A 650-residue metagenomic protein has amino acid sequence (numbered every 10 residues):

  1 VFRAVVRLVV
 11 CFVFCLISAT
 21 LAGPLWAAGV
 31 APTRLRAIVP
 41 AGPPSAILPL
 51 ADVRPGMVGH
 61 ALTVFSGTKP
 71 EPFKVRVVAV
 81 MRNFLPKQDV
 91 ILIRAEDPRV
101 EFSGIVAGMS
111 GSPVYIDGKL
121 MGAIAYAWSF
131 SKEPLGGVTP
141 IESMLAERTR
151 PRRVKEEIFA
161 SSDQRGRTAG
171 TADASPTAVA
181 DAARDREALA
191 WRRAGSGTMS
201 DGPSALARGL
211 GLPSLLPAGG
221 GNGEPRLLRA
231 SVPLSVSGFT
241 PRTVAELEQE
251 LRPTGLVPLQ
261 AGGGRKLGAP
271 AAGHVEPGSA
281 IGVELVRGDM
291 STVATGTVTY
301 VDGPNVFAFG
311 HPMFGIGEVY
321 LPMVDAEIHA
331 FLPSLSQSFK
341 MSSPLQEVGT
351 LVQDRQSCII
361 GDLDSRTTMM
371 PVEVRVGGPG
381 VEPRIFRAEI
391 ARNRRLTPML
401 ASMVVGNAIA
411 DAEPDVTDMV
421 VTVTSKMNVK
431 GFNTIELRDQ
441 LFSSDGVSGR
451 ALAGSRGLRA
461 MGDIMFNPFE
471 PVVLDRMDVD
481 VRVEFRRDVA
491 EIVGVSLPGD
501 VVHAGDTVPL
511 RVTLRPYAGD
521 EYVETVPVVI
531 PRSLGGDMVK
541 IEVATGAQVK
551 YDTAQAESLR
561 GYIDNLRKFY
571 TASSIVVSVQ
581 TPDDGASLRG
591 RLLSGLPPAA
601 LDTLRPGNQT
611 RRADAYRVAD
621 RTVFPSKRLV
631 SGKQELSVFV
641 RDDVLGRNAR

Functional and structural regions predicted by a protein language model:
V1-R3: N-terminal hydrophobic targeting signals that begin at the initiator methionine
R7-P24: Bacterial N-terminal signal peptides
W26-R650: Terminal presequence/propeptide segments associated with secretion/organelle targeting and zymogen/polyprotein
